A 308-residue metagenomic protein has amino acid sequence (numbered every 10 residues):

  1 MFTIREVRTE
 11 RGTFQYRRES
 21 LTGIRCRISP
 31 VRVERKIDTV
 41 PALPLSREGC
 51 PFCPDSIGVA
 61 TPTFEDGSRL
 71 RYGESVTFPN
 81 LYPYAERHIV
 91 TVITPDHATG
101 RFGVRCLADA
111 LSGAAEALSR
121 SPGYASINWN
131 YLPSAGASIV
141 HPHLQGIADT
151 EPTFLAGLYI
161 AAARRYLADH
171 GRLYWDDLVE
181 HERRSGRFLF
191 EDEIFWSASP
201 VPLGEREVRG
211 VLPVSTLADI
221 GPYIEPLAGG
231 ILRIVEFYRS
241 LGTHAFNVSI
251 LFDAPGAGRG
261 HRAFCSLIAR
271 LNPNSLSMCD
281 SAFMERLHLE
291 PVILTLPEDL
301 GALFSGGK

Functional and structural regions predicted by a protein language model:
M1-I139, I147-P222, L232-K308: Active-site microenvironments that recognize anionic phosphate/pyrophosphate groups
E225: Long, positively charged binding patches that form subdomain-scale interaction surfaces for polyanionic ligands
